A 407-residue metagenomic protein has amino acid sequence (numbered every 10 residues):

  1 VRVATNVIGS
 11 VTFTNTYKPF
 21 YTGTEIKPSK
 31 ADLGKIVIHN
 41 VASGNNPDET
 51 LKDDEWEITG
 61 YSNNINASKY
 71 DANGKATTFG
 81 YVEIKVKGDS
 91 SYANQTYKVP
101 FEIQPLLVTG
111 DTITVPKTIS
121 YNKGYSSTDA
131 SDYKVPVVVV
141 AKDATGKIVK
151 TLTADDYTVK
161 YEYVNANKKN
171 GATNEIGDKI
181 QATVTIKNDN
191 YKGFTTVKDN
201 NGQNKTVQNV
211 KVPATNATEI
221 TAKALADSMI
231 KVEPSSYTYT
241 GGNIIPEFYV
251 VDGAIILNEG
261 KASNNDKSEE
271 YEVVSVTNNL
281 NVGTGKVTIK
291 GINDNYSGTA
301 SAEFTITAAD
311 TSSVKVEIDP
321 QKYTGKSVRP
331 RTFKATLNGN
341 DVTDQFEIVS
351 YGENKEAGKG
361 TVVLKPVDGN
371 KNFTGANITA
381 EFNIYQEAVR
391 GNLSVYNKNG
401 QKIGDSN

Functional and structural regions predicted by a protein language model:
R2-A4, P100-Q104, A217-T221, E303-T307 (+1 more regions): Short beta-strand edge segments in extracellular beta-sheet folds
V3-P47, L107-I148, T221-G260, T307-N340 (+1 more regions): Solvent-exposed, low-complexity, repeat-rich "mucin-like" stalks and linkers
A4-I8, I58, Y92-A93, V108-G110 (+10 more regions): A broad structural signal for short, well-ordered beta-strand segments within beta-sheet-rich domains
Y21, W56-I58, V82-V86, F101-I103 (+18 more regions): Fold-core signature of tandem repeat domains
A42-S91, T145-K192, T218, N258-S297 (+2 more regions): Serine/threonine-rich, repeat-prone extracellular segments and beta-strand-based repeat modules of secreted/surface
A93-V99, G193-K198, N204-N216, S297-A302 (+1 more regions): Extracellular and select intracellular beta-sandwich modules with Ser/Thr-enriched, small-residue motifs on
